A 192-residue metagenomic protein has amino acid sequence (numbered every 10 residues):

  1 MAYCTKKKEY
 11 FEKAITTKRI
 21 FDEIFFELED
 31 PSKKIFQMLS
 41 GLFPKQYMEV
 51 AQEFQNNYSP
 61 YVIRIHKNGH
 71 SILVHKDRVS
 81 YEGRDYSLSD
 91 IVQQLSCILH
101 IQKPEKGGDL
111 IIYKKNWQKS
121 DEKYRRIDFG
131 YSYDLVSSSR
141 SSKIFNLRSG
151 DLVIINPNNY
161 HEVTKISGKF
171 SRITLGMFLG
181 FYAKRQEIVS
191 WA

Functional and structural regions predicted by a protein language model:
M1-A2: Intrinsically disordered, low-complexity, charge-biased terminal/linker regions in eukaryotic proteins
T5-N68: Signature of the catalytic double-stranded beta-helix
A51-Q55, R64, D85-I91, I144-N146 (+1 more regions): A general structural signal for short secondary-structure junctions and capping/turn motifs
S59, Q93-L95, N159: Short beta-strand or tight-loop elements that sit immediately N-terminal to catalytic metal-binding acidic residues
I63, C97-L99, L175-L179: A structural signal for short, well-ordered beta-strand segments
N68-I144, V189: Catalytic core of non-heme Fe(II) oxygenases with the double-stranded beta-helix
K123, I127-A192: Catalytic core of Fe(II)/2-oxoglutarate
